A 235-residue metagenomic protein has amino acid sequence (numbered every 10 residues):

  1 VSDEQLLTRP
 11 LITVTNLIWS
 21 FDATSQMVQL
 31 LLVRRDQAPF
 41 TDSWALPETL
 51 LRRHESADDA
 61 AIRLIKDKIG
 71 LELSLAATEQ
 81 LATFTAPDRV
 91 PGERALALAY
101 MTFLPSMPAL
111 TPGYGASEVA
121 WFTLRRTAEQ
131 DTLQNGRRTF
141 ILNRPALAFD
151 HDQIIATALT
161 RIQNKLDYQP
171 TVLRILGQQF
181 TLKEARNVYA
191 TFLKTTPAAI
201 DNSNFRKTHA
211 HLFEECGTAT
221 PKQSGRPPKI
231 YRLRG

Functional and structural regions predicted by a protein language model:
S2-Q5, L51-E55, G70-L75, P145-A148 (+1 more regions): N-terminal start-of-chain detector that recognizes signal peptides and the immediate post-cleavage beginning
D3-W44: N-terminal strand-loop-strand
P10-V14, Q29, D58-I62, K66-T132 (+3 more regions): Active-site segment of metal-dependent pyrophosphate-handling enzymes, primarily the Nudix hydrolase catalytic core
T24, A38, A86, P108 (+1 more regions): Surface-exposed, flexible loop/turn segments at secondary-structure boundaries
M27-E72, K165-F192: Conserved Nudix-box catalytic region and its N-terminal flanking loop in Nudix hydrolases and closely related
T41-W44, L104-G235: Nudix hydrolase/Nudix homology domain
